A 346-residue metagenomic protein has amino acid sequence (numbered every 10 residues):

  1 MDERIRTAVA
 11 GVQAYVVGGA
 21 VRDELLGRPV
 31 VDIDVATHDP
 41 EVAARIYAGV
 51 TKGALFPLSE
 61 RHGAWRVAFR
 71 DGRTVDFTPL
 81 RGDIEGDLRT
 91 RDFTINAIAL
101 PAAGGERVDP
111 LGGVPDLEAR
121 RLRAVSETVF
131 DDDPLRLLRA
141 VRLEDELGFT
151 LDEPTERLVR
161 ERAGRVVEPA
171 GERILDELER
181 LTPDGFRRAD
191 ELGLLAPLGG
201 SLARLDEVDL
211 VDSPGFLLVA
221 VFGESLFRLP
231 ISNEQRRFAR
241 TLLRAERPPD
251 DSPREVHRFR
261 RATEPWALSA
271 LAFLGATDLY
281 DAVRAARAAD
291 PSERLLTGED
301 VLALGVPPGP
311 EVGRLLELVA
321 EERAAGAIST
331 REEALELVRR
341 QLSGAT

Functional and structural regions predicted by a protein language model:
M1-T346: Catalytic cores of the polymerase beta-like nucleotidyltransferase superfamily and closely associated nucleotide
